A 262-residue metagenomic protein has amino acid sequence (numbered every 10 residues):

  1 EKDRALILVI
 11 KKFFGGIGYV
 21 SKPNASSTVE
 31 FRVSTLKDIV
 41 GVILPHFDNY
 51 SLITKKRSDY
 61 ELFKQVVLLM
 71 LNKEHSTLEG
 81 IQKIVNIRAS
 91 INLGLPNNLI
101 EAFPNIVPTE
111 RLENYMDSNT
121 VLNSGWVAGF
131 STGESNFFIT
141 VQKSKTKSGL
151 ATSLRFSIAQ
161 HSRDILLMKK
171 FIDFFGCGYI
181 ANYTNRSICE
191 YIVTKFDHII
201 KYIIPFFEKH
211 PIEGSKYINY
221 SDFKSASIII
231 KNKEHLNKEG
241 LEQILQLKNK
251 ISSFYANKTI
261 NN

Functional and structural regions predicted by a protein language model:
E1-N262: Sequence-level preference for short, compositionally simple segments enriched in small aliphatic or small polar residues
